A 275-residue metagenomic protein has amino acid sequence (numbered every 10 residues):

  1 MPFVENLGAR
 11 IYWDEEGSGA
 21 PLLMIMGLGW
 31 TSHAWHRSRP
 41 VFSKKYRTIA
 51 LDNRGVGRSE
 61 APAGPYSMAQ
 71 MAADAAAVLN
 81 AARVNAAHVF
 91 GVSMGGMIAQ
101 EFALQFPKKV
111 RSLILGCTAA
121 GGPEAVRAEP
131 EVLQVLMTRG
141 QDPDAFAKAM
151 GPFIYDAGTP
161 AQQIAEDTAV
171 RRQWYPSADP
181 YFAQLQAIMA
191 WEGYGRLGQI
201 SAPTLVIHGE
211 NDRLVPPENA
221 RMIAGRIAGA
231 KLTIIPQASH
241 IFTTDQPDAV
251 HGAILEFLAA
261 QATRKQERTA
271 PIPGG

Functional and structural regions predicted by a protein language model:
L7-A61: Conserved HGGG/HGGXW glycine-rich cap/lid loop of the alpha/beta-hydrolase fold
A50, R54-F90, G252: Active-site loop/oxyanion-hole signature of alpha/beta-hydrolase fold enzymes
G91, G95, A99: Gly/Ala-rich beta-loop-alpha elbow adjacent to hydrolase catalytic centers
Q100, L104-Q105, R111-G140: Flexible "cap/lid" loop of the alpha/beta hydrolase fold
E124-V126, D144-R196: Conserved alpha/beta-hydrolase catalytic His-Asp/Glu region
I200, V206-H208, D212: Short beta-strand/loop motif that positions the catalytic acidic residue of the alpha/beta-hydrolase fold
R213-N219: Conserved alpha/beta-hydrolase "acid-adjacent" motif
A230-G275: Catalytic active-site module of serine/aspartate enzymes centered on a nucleophile-bearing elbow/loop
